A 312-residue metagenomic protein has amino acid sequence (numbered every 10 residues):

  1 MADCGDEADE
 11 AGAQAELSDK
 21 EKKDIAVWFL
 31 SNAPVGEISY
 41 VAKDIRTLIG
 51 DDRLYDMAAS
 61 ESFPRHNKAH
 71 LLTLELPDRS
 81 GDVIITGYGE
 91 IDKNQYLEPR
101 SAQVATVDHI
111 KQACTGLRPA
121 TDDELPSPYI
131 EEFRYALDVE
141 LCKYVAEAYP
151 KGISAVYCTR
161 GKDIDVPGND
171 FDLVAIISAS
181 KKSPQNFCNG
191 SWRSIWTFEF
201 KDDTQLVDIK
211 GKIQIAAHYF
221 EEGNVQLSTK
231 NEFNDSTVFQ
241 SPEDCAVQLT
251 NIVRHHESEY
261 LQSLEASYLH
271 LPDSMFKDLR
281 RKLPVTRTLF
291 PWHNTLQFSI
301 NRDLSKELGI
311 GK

Functional and structural regions predicted by a protein language model:
D3-I153, D163, E265, L269 (+1 more regions): A structural "domain/chain start" motif
F29, A59-H66, S194-F200, A246-R254: Generic hydrophobic, helix-prone segments enriched in Leu/Val/Ile
F29, F63, F133, F171 (+8 more regions): Phenylalanine-focused residue identity feature
A58, S62, P150, S154 (+7 more regions): Generic detector of ordered, mature protein regions
E131, Y135, V139, K143 (+2 more regions): Surface-exposed short loop/turn segments
A179-N189, N251-E257, N294-Q297: Short, Lys/Arg-enriched charge-dense amphipathic segments
E222-L271: Short secondary-structure boundary motifs at beta->alpha junctions and helix caps
